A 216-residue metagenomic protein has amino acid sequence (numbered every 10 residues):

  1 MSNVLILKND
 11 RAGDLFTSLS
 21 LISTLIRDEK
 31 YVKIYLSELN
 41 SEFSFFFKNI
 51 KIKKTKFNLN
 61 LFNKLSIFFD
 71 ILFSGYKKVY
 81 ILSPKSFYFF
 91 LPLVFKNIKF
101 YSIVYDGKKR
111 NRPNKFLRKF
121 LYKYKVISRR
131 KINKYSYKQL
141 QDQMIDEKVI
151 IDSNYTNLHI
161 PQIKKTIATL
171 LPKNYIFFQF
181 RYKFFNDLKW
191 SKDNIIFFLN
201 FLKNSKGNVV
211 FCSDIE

Functional and structural regions predicted by a protein language model:
M1-E216: Catalytic machinery of carbohydrate-active enzymes, primarily nucleotide-sugar-dependent glycosyltransferases
